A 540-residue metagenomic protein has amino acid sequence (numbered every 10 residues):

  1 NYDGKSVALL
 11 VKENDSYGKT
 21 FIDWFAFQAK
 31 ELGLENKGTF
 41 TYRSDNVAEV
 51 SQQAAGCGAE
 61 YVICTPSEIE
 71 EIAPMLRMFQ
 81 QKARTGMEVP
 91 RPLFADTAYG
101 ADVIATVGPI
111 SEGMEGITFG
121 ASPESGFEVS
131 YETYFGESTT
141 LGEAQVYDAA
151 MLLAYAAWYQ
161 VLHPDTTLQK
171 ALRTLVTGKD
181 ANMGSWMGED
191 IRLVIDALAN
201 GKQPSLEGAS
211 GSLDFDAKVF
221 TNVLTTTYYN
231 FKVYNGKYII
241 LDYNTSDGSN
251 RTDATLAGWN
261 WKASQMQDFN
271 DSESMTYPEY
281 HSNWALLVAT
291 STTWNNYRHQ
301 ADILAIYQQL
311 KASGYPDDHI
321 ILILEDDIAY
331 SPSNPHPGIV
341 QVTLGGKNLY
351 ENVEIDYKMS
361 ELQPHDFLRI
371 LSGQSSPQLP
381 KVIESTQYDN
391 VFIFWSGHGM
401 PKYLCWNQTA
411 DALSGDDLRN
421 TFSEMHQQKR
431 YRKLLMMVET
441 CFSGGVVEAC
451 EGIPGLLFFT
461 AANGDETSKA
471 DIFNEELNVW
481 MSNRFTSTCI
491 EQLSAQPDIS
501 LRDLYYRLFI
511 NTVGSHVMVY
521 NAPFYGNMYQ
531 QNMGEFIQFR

Functional and structural regions predicted by a protein language model:
N1-S274, H516: Extracytosolic ligand-binding ectodomains
D271-R540: Cysteine endopeptidase catalytic domains of the caspase/legumain-like
